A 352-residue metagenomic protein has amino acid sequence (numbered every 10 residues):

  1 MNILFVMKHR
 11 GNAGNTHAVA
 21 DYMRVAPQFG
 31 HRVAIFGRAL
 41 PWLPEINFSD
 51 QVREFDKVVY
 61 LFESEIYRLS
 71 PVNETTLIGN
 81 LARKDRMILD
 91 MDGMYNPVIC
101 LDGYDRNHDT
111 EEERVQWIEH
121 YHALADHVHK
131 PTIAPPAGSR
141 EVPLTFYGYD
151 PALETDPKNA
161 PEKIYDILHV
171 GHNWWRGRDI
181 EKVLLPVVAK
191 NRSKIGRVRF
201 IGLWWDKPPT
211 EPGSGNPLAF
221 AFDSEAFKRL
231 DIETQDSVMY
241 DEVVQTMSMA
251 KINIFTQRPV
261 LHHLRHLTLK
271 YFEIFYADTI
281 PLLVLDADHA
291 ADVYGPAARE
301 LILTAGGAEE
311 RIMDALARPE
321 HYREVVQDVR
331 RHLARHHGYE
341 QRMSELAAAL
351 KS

Functional and structural regions predicted by a protein language model:
N2-F29, I35-N47, F62-L77, M91-I99 (+2 more regions): Nucleotide-sugar donor-binding catalytic core of glycosyltransferases
E45-R53, I78, D314-A315: Short amphipathic alpha-helix with an adjacent loop that forms part of the alpha/beta core around
V59: N-terminal Rossmann-like NAD(P) cofactor-binding module of classical short-chain dehydrogenase/reductase
R83-D90: Short beta-strand/loop segments at the ligand-binding rim of alpha/beta enzyme cores
G295-L303: A short acidic/histidine/glycine-rich donor-binding loop in glycosyltransferase catalytic cores
T304-H321: C-terminal "capping" alpha-helix adjacent to the active site of nucleotide-linked donor transferases in cell-envelope
L316-L350: A charged, aromatic-enriched C-terminal amphipathic alpha-helix characteristic of glycosyltransferases across folds
